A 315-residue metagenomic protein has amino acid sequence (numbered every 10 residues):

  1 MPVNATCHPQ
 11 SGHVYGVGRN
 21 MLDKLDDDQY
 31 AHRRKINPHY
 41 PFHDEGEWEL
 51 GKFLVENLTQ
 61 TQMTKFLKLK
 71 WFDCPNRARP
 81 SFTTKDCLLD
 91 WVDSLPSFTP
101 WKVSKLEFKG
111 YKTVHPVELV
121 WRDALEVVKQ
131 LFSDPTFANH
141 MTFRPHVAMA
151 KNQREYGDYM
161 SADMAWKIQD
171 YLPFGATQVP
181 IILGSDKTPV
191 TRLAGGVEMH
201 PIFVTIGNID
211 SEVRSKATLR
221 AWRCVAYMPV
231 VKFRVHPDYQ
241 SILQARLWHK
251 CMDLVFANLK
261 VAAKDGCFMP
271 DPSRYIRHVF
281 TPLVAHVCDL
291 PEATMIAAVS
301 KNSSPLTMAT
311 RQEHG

Functional and structural regions predicted by a protein language model:
M1-G315: Long, charged/polar, flexible scaffold/linker tracts and peripheral helical/loop segments that provide non-catalytic
